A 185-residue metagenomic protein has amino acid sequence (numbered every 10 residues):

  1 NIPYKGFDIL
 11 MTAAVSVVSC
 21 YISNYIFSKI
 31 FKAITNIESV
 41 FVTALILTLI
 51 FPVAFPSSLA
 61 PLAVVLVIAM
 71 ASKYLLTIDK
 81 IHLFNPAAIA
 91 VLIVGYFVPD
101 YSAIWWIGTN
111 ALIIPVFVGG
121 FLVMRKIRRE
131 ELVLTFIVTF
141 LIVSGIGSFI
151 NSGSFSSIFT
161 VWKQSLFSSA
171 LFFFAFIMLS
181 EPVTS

Functional and structural regions predicted by a protein language model:
N1-S28: N-terminal signal-anchor module of multipass membrane proteins
I2-T12, A54-S58, S102-T109, S156-Q164: Interfacial loop-to-helix junctions that mark the boundaries of transmembrane helices in multi-pass membrane
L10, A14, V18, E38-V42 (+4 more regions): Hydrophobic alpha-helical transmembrane segments
C20-A33, I68-I81, V118-E130, A175-S185: C-terminal ends of transmembrane helices
C20-I22, V40-L49, V65-S72, A90-V94 (+3 more regions): Hydrophobic, membrane-inserted alpha-helices
A33-W106: Membrane-interface helix-loop-helix junctions at boundaries between adjacent transmembrane segments
Y96-F149: Internal active-site segments that recognize and position negatively charged phosphoryl groups and nucleotide moieties
S152-S185: Glycine/small-residue-rich hydrophobic helix-like segments
